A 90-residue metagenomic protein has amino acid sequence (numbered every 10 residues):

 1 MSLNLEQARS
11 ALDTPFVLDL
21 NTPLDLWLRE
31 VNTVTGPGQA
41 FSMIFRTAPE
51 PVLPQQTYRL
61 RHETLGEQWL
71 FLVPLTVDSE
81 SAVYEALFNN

Functional and structural regions predicted by a protein language model:
M1-N90: Surface-exposed, beta-sheet-biased, low-hydrophobicity segments with strongly acidic/polar composition
